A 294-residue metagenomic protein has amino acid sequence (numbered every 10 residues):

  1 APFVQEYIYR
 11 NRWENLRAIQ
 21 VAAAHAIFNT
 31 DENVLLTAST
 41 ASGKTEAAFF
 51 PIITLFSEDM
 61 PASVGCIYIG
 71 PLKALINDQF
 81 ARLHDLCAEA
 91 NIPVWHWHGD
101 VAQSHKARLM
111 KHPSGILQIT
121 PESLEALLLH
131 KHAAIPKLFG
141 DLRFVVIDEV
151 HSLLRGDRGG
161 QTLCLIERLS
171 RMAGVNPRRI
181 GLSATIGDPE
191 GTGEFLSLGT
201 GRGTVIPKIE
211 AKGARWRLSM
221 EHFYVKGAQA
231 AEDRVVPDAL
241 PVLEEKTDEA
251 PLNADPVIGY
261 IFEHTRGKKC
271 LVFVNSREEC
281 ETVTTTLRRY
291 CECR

Functional and structural regions predicted by a protein language model:
A1-T37: Conserved pre-motif I regulatory segment
H25-E32, E46-P61, R82-H84, E167-S170: Walker A/P-loop NTP-binding motif
T37-S42, I147-R158, L163-E190: Conserved helicase ATPase motor motifs in RecA-like P-loop NTPase domains
T54-Q79, M172-N176: Conserved SF1/SF2 helicase motif Ia
G65-Q79, G181, F262-Y290: Conserved strand-helix element at the start of the C-terminal RecA-like helicase core
L75-H98, E194-G201, C291: Conserved helix-turn-beta segment of the N-terminal RecA-like "Helicase ATP-binding" lobe in SF1/SF2 helicases
G99-R143: Conserved helix/coil segment N-terminal to the catalytic DExD/H
E167, R178-C280: Conserved interdomain linker/interface between the two RecA-like ATPase lobes of SF2 helicase motors
